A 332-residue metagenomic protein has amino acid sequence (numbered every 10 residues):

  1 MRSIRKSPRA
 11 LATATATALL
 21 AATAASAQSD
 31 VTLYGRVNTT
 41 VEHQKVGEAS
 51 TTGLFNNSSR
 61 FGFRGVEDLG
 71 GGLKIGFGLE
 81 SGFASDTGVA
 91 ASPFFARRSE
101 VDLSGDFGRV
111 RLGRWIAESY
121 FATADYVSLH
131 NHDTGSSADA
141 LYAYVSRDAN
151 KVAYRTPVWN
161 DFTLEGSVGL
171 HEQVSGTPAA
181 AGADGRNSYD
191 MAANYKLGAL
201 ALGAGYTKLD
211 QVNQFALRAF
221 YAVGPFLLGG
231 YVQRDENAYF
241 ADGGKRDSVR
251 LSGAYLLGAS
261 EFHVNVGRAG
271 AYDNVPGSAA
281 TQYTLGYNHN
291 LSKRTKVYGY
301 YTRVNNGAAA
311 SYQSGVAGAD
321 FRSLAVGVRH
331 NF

Functional and structural regions predicted by a protein language model:
M1-D30: Cleavable N-terminal export/targeting peptides
L20, R64-D68, S104-D106, R155-V158 (+5 more regions): Structural signature of outer-membrane beta-barrel channels/translocons
Q28-H43, A49-H171, G185, N194-G198: Outer membrane beta-barrel
G47-S50, A138-D139, G176-A179, N237-F240 (+2 more regions): Extracellular loop and loop/strand-boundary signature of outer-membrane beta-barrel proteins
A49-S59, F95-R97, S146-N150, G185-Y189 (+4 more regions): Residues that define the transmembrane beta-barrel architecture of outer-membrane proteins
L73-I75, F107-R111, D161-L164, A199-A204 (+3 more regions): Repeated loop/turn-to-beta-strand initiation elements of outer-membrane beta-barrel proteins
A183-G286, T302-R303: Detector for outer-membrane/organellar transmembrane beta-barrel domains, recognizing the amphipathic beta-strand
M191, H289, R303, A319-F332: Outer-membrane beta-barrel "beta-signal"
